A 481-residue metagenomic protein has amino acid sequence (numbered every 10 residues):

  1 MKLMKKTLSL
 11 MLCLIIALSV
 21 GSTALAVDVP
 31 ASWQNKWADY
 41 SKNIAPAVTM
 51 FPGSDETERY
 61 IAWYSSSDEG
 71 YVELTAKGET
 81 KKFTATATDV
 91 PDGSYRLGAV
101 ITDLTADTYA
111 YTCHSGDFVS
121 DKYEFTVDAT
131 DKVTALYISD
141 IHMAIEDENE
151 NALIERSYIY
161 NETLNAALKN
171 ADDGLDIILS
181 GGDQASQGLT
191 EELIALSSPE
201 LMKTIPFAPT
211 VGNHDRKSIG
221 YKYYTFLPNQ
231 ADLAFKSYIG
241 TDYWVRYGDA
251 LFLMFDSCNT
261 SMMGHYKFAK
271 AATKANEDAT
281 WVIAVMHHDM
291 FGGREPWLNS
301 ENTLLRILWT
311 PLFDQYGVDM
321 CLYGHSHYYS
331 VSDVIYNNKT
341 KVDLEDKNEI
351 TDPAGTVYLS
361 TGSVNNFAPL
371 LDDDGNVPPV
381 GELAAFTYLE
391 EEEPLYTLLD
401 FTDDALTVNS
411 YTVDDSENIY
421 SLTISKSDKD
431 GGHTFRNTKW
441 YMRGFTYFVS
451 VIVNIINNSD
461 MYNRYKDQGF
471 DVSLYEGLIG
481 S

Functional and structural regions predicted by a protein language model:
A24-E148, E392, T402-S481: Acidic, histidine-bearing metal-coordination/catalytic regions of metal-dependent phosphoesterases
A85-T88, Y95-R96, L136-E162, S218 (+3 more regions): Acidic/histidine-rich helix-loop elements that form or flank divalent-metal/phosphate-binding sites at the catalytic
A99-V100, T108-V127, E191-D278, V282 (+3 more regions): Extended active-site neighborhood of metal-dependent phosphoesterases/phosphodiesterases
F118-G181, Q187: An acidic-aromatic substrate-binding cleft motif
Y137-S139, I177-D183, Q187, F207-N213 (+4 more regions): Active-site neighborhood of phospho(di)ester-bond hydrolases with catalytic His/Asp-centered motifs
M143-D147, A185-E191, N213-I219, T260-M263 (+3 more regions): Active-site environment of divalent metal-dependent phosphoester hydrolases
A152, Y158, A279-C321, D333: Active-site-proximal segments of metal-dependent phosphoesterases and phosphodiesterases across multiple
R156-S218, Q315: Core catalytic region of metal-dependent phosphoesterases/phosphodiesterases, especially metallo-beta-lactamase-like
